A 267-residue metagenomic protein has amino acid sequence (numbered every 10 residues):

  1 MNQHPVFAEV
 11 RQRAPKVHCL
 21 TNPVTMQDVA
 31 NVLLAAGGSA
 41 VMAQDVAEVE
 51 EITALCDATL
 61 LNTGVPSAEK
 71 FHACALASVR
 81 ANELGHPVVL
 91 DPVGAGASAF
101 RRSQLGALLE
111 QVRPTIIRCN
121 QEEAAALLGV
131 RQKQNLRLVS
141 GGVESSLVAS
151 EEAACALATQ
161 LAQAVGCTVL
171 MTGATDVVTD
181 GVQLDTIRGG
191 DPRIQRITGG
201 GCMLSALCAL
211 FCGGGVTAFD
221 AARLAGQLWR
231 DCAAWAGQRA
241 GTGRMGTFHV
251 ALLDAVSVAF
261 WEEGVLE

Functional and structural regions predicted by a protein language model:
N2-L90: Conserved N-terminal subdomain of the carbohydrate kinase-like
P66-E69, G94-S98, V177, I194: Short, small-residue-enriched loops and turns at beta-alpha junctions that line or gate enzyme active sites
K70-C119: Glycine/small-residue-rich loop that forms an oxyanion/phosphate-binding "nest" at active or ligand-binding sites
R101-L184: Conserved phosphate/ATP/ADP-binding segment of small-molecule kinases
A126, R196-Q227: Short, small-residue alpha-helix embedded
L157-A162, A218-A233, L252-L253: Short, well-structured alpha-helical segments that form the helix of a local strand-helix-strand
I187-T198: Short pre-catalytic strand/loop immediately N-terminal to key active-site residues, enriched for Gly-Thr
R230-E267: Charged C-terminal helix
